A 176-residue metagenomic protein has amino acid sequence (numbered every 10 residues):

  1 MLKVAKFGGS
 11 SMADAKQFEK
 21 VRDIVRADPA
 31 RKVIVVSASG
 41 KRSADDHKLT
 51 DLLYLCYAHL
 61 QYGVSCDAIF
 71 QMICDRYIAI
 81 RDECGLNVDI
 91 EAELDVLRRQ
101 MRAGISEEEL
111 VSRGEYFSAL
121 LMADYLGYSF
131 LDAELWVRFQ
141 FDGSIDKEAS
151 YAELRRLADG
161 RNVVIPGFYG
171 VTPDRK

Functional and structural regions predicted by a protein language model:
M1-K176: Nucleotide/pyrophosphate-binding catalytic subdomain
